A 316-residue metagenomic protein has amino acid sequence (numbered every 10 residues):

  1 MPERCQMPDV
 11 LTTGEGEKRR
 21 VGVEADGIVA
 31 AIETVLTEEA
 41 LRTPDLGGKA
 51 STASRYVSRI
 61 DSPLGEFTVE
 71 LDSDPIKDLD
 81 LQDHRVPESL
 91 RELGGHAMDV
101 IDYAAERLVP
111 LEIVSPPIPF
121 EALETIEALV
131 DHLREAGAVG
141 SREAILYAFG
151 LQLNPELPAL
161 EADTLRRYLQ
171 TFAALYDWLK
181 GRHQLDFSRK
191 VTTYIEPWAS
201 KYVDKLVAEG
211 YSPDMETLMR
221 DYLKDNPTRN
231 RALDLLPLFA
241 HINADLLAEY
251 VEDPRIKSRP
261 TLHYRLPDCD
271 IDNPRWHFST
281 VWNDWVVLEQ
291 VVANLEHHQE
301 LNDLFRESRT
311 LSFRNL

Functional and structural regions predicted by a protein language model:
P2-L111, P117-D131, E135, A159-L160 (+2 more regions): C-terminal accessory/tail domains of diverse enzymes
E135-A144: Active-site palm subdomain of RNA-directed nucleic acid polymerases
I145-Q152: Short, conserved phosphate-binding/catalytic loop or strand-edge motifs used in phosphoryl-/nucleotidyl-transfer
N154-E156: Short loop/turn motifs enriched for small/polar and acidic residues
